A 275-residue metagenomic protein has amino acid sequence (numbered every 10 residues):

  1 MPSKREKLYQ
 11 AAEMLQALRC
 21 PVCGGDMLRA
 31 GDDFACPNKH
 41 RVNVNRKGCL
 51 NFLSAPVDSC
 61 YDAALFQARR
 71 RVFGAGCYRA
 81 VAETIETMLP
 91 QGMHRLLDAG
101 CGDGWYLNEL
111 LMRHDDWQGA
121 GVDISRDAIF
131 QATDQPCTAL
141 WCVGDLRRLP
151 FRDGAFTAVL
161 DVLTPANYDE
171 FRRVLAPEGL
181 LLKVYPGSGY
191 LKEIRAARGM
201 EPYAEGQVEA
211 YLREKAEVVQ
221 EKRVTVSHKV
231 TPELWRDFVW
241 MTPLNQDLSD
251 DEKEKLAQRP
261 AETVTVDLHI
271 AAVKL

Functional and structural regions predicted by a protein language model:
P2-S59: N-terminal auxiliary segments of SAM/dcSAM-dependent transferases
M14-L15, R223-L275: Conserved Class I S-adenosyl-L-methionine
S59-A80, T84: Class I SAM-dependent methyltransferase Rossmann-like catalytic core, especially the SAM/SAH-binding loop
G92-G102: Conserved class I S-adenosyl-L-methionine
D103-D115: Conserved SAM-binding loop of SAM-dependent methyltransferases across substrates and taxa, primarily the Class I
D123-D127: Conserved SAM/SAH-binding beta-strand->alpha-helix loop
Y168-L180: A short glycine-rich, Lys/Arg-flanked "PGG" loop and its adjoining helix->strand segment in the class I
E178-G189: Conserved beta-strand signature within the Rossmann-like core of class I S-adenosyl-L-methionine
